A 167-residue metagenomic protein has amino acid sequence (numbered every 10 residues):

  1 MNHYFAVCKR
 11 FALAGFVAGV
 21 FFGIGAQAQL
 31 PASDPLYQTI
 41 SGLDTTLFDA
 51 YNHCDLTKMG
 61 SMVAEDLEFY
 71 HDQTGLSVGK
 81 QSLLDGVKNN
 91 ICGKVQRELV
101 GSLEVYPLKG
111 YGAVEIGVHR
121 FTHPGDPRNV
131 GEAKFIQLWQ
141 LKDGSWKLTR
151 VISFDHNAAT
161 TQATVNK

Functional and structural regions predicted by a protein language model:
N2-A14: Bacterial N-terminal signal peptides that target proteins for export
F5, G19, G23-E65, S82 (+1 more regions): Short, low-complexity N-terminal intrinsically disordered segments enriched in polar/charged residues
P35-T39, L56-Y111, R128: A solvent-exposed, acidic/Ser-Thr-rich amphipathic alpha-helical stretch
V63, Q73-T74, G117-H119, Q137 (+1 more regions): A mature extracytoplasmic/lumenal domain signature
R97, G110-H119, A133: A short hydrophobic beta-strand element
V105-A113, Q140-S145: A short, structured loop/turn motif at beta-sheet edges
E132-A159: Short beta-strand edge/turn micro-motifs at domain boundaries
